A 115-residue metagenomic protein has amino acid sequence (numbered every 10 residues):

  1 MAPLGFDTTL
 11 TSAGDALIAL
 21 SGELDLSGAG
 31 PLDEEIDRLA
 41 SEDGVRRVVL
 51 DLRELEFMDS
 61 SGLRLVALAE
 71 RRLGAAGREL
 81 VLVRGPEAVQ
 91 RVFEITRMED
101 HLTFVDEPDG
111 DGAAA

Functional and structural regions predicted by a protein language model:
M1-E56, L68-A115: STAS-like cytosolic regulatory interaction modules
D59: Conserved G/P- and acidic residue-centered "switch" motifs that form tight phosphate/ATP-binding loops in soluble
